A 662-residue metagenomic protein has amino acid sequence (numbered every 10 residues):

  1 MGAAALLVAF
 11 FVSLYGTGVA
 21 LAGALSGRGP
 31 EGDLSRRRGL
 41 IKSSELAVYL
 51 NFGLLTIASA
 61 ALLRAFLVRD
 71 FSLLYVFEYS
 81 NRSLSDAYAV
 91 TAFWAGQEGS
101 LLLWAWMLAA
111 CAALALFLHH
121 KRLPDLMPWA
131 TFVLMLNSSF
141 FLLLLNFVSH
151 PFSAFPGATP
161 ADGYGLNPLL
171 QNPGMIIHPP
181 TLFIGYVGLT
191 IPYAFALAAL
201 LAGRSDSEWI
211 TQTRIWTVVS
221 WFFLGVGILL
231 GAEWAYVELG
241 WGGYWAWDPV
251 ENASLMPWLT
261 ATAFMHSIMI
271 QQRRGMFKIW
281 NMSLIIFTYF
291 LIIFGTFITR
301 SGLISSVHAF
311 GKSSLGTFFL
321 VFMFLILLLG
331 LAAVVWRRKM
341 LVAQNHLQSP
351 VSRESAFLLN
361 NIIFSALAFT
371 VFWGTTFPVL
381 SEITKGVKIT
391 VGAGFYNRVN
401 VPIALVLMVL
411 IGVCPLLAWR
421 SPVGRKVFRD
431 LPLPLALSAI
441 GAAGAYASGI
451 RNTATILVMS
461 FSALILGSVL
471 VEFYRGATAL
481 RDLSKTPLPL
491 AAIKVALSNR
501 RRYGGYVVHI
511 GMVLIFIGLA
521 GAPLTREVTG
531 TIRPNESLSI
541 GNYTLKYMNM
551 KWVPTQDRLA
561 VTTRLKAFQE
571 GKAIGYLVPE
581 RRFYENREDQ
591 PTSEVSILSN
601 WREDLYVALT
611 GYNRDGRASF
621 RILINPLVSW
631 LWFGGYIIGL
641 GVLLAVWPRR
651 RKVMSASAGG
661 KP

Functional and structural regions predicted by a protein language model:
M1-A5, E31-I41, R64-E98, H150-P179 (+9 more regions): Membrane-interface interhelical loops and short amphipathic "cap" helices that link adjacent transmembrane segments
M1-A89, E98-A113, F117-T131, F140-P151: Extended, highly charged clamp/arch subdomains and adjacent linkers that form or line substrate-binding channels
M1-P30, R36, L50, I57 (+7 more regions): Contiguous transmembrane helix-bundle modules in multi-pass membrane proteins
V19-S35, F155-G157, V187-I210, E233 (+4 more regions): Conserved, charged catalytic cores of large soluble enzymes
E31-S43, L118-A130, A202-T213, Q272-W280 (+2 more regions): Membrane-interface helix-boundary motifs at transmembrane edges
L55-L84, T91-L116, N146-A154, A261 (+3 more regions): Transmembrane-helix bundle segments that line or gate the permeation/cavity pathway in multi-pass membrane proteins
L123-A158, T190-V226: Carboxylate/His-rich catalytic cores and anion/metal-binding grooves
G530-R621: Soluble non-transmembrane domains of integral membrane proteins
